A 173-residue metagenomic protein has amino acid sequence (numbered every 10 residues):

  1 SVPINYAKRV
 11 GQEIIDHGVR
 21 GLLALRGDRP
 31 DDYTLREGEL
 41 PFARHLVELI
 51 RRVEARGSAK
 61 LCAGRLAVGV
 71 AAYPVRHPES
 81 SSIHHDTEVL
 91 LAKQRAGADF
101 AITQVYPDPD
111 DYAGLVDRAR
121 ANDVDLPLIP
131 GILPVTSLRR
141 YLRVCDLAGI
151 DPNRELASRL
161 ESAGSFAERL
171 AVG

Functional and structural regions predicted by a protein language model:
S1, L22-A24, V68-A72, Q94 (+2 more regions): Hydrophobic faces of well-ordered beta-strands that scaffold small-molecule active sites in alpha/beta enzyme cores
S1-E13, L40-P41: Glycine-rich anion/phosphate-binding loops
Y6-R9, Y33-E37, R140-V144: Short acidic, glycine/serine/threonine-rich loops at helix termini
G11-G27: Hydrophobic or amphipathic alpha-helical targeting/insertion segments
R26-G38, A98-R118: Glycine-rich, proline-tolerant flexible connector loops at the mouths of alpha/beta enzymes
G27, E39-R65, V70-E79, D86 (+1 more regions): Active-site pocket-lining/capping segments in soluble small-molecule metabolic enzymes
E79-A96: Active-site glycine-rich loop that binds ribose-phosphate moieties when present
